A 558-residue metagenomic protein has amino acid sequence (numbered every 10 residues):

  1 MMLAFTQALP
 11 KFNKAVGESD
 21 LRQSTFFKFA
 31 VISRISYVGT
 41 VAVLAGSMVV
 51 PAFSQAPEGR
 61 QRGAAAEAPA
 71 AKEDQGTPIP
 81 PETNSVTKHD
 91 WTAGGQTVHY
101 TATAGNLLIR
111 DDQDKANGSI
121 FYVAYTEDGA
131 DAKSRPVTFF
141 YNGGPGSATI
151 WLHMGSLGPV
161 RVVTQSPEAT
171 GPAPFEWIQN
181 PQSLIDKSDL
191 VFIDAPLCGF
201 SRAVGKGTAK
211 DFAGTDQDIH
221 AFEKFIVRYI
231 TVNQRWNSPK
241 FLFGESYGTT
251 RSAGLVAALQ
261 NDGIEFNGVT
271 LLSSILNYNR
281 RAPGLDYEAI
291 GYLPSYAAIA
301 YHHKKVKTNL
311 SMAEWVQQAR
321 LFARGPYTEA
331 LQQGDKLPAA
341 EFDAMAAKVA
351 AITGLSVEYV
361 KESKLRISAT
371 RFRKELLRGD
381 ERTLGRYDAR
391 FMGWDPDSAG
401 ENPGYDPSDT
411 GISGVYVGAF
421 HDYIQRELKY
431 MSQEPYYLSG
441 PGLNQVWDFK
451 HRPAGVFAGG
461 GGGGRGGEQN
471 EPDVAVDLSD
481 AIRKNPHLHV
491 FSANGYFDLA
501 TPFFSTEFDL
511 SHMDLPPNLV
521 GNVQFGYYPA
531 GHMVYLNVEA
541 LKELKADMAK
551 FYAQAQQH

Functional and structural regions predicted by a protein language model:
A56-D74, D114-A213, S511: N-terminal cap/lid subdomain of alpha/beta-hydrolase-fold enzymes
P159-V163, Q260-A351: A catalytic-pocket lid/entrance helix-loop region that shapes and gates access to the active site across common
I185, F212-I230: Alpha/beta-hydrolase active-site loop
R235-S246: Alpha/beta-hydrolase fold nucleophile elbow
D335-A500: Alpha/beta-hydrolase fold catalytic core
L488, P502-H512: Short alpha-helix in the alpha/beta-hydrolase fold that links the catalytic acid
L515-H532: Catalytic histidine neighborhood in serine/cysteine hydrolases with alpha/beta-hydrolase-type architecture
G531-A540: Catalytic histidine-centered segment of alpha/beta-hydrolase-like enzymes
